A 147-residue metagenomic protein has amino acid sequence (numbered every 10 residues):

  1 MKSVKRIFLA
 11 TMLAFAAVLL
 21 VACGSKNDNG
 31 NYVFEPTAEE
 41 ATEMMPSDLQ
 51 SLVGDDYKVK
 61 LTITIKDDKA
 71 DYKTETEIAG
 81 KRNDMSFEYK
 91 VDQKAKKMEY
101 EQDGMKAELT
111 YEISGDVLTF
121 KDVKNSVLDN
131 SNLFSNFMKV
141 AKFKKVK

Functional and structural regions predicted by a protein language model:
M1-T11: Bacterial N-terminal signal peptides that target proteins for export
L19-A22: C-terminal motif of bacterial Sec signal peptides marking the signal peptidase cleavage site
G24-S51: Tryptophan-anchored aromatic micro-motifs
Y32-F34, T64-I65, F120, F143-K145: Short beta-strand element of the conserved SAM-dependent methyltransferase core
A38-E43, Y57-K60, T64-K121: Contiguous, well-ordered beta-strand patches that form the walls/edges of small beta-barrel/beta-sandwich domains
A41-V53, I78-G80, V127-D129: Flexible, solvent-exposed loop segments that connect beta-strands
D84-A95, D122-K147: Edge beta-strand at a domain terminus
